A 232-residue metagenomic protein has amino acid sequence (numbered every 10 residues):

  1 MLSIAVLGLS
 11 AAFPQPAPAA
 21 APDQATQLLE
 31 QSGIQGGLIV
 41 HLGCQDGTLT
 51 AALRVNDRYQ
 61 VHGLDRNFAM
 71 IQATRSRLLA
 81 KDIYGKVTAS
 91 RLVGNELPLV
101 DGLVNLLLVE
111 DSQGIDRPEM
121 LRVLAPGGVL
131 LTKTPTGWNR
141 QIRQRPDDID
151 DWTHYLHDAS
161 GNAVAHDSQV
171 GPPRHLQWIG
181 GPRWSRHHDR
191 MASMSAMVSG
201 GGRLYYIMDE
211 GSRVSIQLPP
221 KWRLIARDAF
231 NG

Functional and structural regions predicted by a protein language model:
I34-A51, R58-H62: Conserved class I S-adenosyl-L-methionine
T74-R75: Conserved SAM-binding loop
D82-G94: Conserved SAM-binding strand-loop segment of SAM-dependent methyltransferases
N95-L106: A short acidic, Gly/Pro-enriched loop at the edge of an enzyme's catalytic core that lines a small-molecule cofactor
I115-V129: A short glycine-rich, Lys/Arg-flanked "PGG" loop and its adjoining helix->strand segment in the class I
R145, D150-G181: Blade/loop signatures of beta-propeller domains
D158, R203, E210-S212: Residue-level signature of beta-propeller blades and closely related beta-rich strand-turn architectures in secreted
D167-R190, R213, Q217-G232: Extracytoplasmic/lumenal domain signature
